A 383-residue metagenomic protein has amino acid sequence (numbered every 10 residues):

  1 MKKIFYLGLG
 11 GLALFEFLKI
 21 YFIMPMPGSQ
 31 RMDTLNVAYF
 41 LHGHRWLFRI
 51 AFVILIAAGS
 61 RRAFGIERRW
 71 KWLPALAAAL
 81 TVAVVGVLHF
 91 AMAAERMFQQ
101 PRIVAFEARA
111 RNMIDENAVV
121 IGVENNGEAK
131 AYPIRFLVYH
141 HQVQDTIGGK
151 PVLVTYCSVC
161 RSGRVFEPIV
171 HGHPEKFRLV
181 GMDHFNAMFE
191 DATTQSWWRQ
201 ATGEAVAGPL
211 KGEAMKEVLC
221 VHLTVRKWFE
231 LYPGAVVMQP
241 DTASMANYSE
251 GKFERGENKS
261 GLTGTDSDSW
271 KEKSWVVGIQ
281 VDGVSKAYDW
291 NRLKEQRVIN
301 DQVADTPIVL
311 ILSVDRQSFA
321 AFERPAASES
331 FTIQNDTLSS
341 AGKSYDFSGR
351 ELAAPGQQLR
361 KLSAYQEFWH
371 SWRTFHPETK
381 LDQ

Functional and structural regions predicted by a protein language model:
K2-Q383: Mid-to-C-terminal functional-domain signal that highlights helix-capping/loop sites within ligand-binding modules
